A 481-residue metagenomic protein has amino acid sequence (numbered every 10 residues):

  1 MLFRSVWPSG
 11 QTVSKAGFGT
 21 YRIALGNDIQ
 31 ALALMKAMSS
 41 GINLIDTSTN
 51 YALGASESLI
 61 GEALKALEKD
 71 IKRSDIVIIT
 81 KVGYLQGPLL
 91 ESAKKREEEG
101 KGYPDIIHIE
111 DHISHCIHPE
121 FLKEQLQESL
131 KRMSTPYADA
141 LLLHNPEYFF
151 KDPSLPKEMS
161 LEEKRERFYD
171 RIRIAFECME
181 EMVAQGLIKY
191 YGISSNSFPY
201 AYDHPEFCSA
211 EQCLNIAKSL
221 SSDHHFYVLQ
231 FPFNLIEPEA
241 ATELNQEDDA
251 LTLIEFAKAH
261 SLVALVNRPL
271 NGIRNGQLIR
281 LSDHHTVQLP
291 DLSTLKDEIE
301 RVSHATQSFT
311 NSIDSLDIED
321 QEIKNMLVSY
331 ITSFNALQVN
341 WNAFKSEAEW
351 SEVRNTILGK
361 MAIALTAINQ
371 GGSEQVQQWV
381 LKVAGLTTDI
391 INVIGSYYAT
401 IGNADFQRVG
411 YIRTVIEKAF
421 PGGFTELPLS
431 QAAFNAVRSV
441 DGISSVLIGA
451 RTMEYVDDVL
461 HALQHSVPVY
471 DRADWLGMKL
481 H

Functional and structural regions predicted by a protein language model:
M1-E99, P104-E110, E120-K123, Q127 (+10 more regions): N-terminal binding-site loop/beta-alpha segment at the start of enzyme catalytic domains that lines or forms
D46-T47, I79-T80, Y137-L143, K189-S195: Short beta-strand segments at enzyme active-site cores
L53, P146-H481: Beta/alpha (TIM)-barrel catalytic core signal, keyed to glycine-rich beta->alpha loops juxtaposed to Asp/Glu that bind
I71-I76, P136-A140, Y190, H224-V228: Short acidic capping loops at alpha-helix termini that bridge into adjacent secondary structure
I106-S114, I416-K418: Short glycine/proline- and acidic residue-enriched helix-loop micro-motifs that form flexible lids or anion-recognition
I117: N-terminal phosphate-binding loop and adjacent alpha-helix
L130-P156: Active-site groove signature of glycoside hydrolases
